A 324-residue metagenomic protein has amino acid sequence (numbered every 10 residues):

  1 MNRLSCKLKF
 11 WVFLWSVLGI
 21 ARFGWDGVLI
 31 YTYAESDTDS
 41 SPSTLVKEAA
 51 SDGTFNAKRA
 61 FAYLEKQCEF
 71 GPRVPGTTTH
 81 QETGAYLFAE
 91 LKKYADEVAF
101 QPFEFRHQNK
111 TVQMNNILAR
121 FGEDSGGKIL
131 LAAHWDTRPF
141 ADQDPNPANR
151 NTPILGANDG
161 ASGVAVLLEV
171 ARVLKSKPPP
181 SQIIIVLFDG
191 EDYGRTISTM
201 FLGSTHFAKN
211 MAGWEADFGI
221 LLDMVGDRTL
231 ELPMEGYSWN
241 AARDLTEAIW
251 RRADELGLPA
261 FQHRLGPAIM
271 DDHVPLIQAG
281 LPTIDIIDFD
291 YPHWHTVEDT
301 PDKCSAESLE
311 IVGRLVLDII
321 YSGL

Functional and structural regions predicted by a protein language model:
N2-V17: N-terminal Sec-pathway targeting helices
W11, E104, F218, D227-L324: Active-site-adjacent substrate-binding region of metalloamidase/peptidase-like peptide-processing proteins
Y33-G84, Y94, D227, P292-T300: N-terminal capping segment at the start of a domain
K47-T54, E69-T78, F105-H107, R150-A161 (+5 more regions): Second-shell loop/turn segments in exported
R59-E69, E82, Y86-K93, S162-E169 (+8 more regions): Extracytoplasmic/secreted proteins, especially bacterial periplasmic and envelope-associated proteins
A62-D124: A non-catalytic alpha/beta surface segment that caps or lines the substrate-entry region of metallo-dependent hydrolase
V74-P75, E104-H107, E123-S125, W135-P139 (+4 more regions): Solvent-exposed loop/turn segments at secondary-structure junctions within structured extracellular/periplasmic domains
N151-D244, H273: Acidic/histidine-rich catalytic neighborhood of metal-dependent amide-processing enzymes
